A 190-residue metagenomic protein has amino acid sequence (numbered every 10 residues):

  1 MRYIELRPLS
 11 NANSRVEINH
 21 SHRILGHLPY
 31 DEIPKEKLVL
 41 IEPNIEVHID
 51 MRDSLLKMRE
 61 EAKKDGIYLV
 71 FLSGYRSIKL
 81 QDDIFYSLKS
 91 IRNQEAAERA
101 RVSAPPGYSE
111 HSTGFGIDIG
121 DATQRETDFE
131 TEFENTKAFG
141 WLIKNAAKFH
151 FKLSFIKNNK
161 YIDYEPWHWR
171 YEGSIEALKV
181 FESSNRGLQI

Functional and structural regions predicted by a protein language model:
M1-G74, I78-I190: Extracytoplasmic cell-surface/polysaccharide-interacting catalytic and binding patches
